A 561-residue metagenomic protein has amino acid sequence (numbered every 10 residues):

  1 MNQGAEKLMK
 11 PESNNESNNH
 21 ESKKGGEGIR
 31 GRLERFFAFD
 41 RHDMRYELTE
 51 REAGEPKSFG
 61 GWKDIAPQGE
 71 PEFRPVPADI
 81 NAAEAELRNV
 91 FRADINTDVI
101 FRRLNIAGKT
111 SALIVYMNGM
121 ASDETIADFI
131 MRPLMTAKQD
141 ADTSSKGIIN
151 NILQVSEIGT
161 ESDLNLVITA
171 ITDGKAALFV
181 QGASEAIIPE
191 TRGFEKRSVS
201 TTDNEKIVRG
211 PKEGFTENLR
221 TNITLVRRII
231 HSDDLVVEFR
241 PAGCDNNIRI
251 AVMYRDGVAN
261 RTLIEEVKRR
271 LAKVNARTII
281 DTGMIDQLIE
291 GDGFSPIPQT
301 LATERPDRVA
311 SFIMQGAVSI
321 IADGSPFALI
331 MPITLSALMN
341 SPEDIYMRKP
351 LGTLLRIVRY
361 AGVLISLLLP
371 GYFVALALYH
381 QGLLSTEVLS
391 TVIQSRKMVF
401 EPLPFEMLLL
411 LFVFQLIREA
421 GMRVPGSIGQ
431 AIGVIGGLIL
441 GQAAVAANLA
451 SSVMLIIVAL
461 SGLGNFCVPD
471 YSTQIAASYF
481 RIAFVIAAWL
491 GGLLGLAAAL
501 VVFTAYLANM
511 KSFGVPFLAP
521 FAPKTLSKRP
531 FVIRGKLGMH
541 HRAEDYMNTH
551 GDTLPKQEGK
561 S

Functional and structural regions predicted by a protein language model:
M1-L368, T386, L507-S561: Membrane-embedded alpha-helical signal segments
S366, Y372-A375, G382-S561: Generic detector of multi-pass transmembrane helix bundles and their immediately adjacent loops in polytopic membrane
